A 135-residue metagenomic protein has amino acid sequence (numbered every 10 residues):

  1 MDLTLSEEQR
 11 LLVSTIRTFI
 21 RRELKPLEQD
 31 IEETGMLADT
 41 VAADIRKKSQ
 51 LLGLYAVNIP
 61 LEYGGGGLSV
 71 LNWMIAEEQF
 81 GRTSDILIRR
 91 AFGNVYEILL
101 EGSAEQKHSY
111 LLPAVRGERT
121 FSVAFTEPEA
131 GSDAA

Functional and structural regions predicted by a protein language model:
M1-L11: Intrinsic disorder at enzyme termini
V13-R17: Extended amphipathic alpha-helical segments enriched in small hydrophobics
K25-A135: Glycine-rich flavin
